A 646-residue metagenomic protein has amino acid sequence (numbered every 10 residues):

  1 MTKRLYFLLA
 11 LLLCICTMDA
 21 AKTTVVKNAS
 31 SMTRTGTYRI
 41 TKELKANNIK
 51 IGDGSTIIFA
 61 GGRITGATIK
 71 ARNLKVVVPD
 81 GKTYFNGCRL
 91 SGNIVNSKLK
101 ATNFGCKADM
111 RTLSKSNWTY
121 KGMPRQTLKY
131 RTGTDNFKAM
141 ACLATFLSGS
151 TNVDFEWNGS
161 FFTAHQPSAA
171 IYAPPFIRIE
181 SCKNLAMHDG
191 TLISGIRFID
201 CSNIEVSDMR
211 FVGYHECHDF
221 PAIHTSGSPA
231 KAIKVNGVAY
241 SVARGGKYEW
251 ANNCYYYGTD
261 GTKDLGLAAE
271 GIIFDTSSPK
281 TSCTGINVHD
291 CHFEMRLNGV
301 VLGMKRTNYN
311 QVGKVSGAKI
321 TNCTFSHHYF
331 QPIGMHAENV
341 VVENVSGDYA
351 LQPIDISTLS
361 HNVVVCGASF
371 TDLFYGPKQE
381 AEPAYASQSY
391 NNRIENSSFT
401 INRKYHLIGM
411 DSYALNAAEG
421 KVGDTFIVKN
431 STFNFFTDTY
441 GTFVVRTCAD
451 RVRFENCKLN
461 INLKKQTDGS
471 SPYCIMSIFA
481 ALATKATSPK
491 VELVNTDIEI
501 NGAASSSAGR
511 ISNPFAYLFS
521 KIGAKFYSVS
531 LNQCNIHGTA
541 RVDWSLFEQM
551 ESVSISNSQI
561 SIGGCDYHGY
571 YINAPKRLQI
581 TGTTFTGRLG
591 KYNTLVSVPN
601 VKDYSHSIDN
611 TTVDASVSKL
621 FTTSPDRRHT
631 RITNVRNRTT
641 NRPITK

Functional and structural regions predicted by a protein language model:
K3-L8: Sec-dependent signal peptide recognition, specifically the positively charged N-region followed immediately by
L11-M18: Hydrophobic h-region of N-terminal signal peptides that target proteins for export in Gram-negative bacteria
A20-S31, G92-T134: Right-handed parallel beta-helix/beta-solenoid
A29-S31, T35-T37, E43, N48 (+46 more regions): Detector for repetitive beta-architecture
R34, L44-T56, I64-G81, T112-T119 (+14 more regions): Extracellular beta-strand-rich solenoid/capping regions of secreted or surface-exposed proteins that bind or remodel
T41, A60, R72, T102 (+47 more regions): Feature marks extracellular polysaccharide-active and adherence modules
G66-K70, A164-A173, L192-D200, Y214-I223 (+18 more regions): Short glycine/acidic-rich loop motifs that flank beta-strands on beta-rich extracellular proteins
G87-N96, T630-K646: Extracellular/surface-exposed low-complexity segments
